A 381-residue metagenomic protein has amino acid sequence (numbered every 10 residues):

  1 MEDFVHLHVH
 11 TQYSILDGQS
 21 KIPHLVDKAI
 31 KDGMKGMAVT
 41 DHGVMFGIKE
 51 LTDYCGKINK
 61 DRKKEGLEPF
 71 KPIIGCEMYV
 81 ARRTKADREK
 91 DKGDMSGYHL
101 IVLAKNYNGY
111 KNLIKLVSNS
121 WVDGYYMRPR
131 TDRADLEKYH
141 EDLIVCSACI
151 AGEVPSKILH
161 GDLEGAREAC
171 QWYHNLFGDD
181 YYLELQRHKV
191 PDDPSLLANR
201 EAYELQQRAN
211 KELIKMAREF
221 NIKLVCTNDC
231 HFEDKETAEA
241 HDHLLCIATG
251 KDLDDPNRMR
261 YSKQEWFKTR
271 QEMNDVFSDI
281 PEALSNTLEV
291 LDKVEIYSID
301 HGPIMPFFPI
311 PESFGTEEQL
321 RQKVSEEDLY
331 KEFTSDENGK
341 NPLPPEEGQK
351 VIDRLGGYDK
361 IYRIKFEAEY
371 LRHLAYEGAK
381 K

Functional and structural regions predicted by a protein language model:
M1-K381: Phosphodiester-processing cores and adjacent nucleic acid-binding clamps
